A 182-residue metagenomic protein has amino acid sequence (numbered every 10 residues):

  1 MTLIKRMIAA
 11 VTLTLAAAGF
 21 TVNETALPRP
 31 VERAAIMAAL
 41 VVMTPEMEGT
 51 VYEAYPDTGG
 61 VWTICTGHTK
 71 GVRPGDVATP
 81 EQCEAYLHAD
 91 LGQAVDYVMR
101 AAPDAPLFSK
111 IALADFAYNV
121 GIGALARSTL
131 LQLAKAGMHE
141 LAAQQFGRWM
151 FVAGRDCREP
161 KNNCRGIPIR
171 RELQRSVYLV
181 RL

Functional and structural regions predicted by a protein language model:
M1-E53, V72, V77-H88, G92-D96 (+1 more regions): Long, amphipathic alpha-helical surface segments
M43, T63-C65, A112-D115, L141-Q145: Structural recognition of the beta-strand scaffold that forms the well-ordered cores of secreted hydrolase catalytic
M47, T58, T63-C65, N119 (+1 more regions): Short glycine/serine/threonine-biased micro-segments
Y52-A78, F108-K110, A114, L130: Short, surface-exposed glycine/acidic/tryptophan-bearing loops
Q93-S128: Active-site nucleophile-His-acid catalytic modules used for acyl/amide transfer and hydrolysis across diverse enzymes
